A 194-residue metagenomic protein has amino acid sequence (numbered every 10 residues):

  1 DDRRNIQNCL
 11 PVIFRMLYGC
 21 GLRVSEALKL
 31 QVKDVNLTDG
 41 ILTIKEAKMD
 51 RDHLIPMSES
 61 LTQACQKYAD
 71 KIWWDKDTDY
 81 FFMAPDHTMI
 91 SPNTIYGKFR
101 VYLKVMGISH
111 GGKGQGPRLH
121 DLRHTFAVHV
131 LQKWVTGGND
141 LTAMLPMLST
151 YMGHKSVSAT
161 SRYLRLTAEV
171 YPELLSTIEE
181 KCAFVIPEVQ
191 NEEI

Functional and structural regions predicted by a protein language model:
D1-I194: Conserved catalytic core of the tyrosine transesterase superfamily
